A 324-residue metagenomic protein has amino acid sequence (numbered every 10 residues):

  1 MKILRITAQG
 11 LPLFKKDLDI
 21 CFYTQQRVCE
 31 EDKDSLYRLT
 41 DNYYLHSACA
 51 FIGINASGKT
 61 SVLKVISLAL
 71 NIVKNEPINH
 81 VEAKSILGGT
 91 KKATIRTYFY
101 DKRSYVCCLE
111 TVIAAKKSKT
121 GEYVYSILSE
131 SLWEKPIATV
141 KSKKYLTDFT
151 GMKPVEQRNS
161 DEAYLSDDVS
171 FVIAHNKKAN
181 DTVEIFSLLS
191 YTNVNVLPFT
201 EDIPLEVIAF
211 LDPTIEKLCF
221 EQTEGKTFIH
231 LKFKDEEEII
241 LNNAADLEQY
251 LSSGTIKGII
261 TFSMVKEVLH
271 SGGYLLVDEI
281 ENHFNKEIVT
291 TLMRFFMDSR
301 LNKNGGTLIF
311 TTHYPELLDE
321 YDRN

Functional and structural regions predicted by a protein language model:
M1, K15, R103-C107, K119-Y125: Coil-to-beta-strand transition motifs
M1-L4, V207-P213, H230-E238: N-terminal accessory segments
M1-L70, E238-N324: Switch/communication elements of ASCE P-loop NTPase nucleotide-binding domains
A8, T97-R103, S131-E134, F233-E237: Short acidic, glycine-rich loop/turn motifs
P12, G88-K91, T223-G225: A short catalytic or substrate-binding loop motif that flags glycine-/basic-rich loops and adjacent residues that bind
Y44, A48-A50, I54, K64-A115: Conserved P-loop NTP-binding catalytic core
I66, L70-V73, T200, P204-I215 (+2 more regions): Hydrophobic, Leu/Ile/Phe/Ala-enriched alpha-helical segments that form helix-helix packing faces
V112-E224: Electropositive, glycine-dotted interaction segments that contact anionic polymers or phosphate-rich ligands
